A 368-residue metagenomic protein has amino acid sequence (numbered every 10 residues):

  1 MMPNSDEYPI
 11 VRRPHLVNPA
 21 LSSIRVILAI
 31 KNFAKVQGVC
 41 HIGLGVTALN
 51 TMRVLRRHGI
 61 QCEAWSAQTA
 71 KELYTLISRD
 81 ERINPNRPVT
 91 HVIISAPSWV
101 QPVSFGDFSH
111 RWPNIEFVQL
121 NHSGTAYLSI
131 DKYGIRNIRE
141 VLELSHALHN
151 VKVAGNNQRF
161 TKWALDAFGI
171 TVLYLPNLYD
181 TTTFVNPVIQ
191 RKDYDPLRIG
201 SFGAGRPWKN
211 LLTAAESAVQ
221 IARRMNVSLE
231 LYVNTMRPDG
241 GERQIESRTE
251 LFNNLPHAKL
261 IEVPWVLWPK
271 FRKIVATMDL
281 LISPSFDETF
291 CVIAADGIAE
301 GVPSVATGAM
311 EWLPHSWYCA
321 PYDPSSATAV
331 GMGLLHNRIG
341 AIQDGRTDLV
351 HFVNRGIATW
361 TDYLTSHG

Functional and structural regions predicted by a protein language model:
Y133-Y174: A short, active-site helix/loop in glycosyltransferases that binds the activated sugar's phosphate group
R159-F160, Y174-P187, R237-P238, D348-L349: Short beta-strand->alpha-helix junction loop in the catalytic core of nucleotide-activated group-transfer enzymes
Q190-K209, A215-V219, Y232: Conserved donor-binding/catalytic core segment of Leloir-type glycosyltransferases
L229-E246: Glycosyltransferase donor-sugar binding loop
I245-V266: Nucleotide-activated donor-binding/catalytic signature segment of Leloir-type glycosyltransferases, i.e., the conserved
F286: Aromatic "clamp/platform" in nucleotide-sugar-dependent glycosyltransferases that forms part of the donor/acceptor
L313-L334: Change "using UDP/GDP/dTDP sugars" to "using nucleotide sugars
H336-G368: A charged, aromatic-enriched C-terminal amphipathic alpha-helix characteristic of glycosyltransferases across folds
